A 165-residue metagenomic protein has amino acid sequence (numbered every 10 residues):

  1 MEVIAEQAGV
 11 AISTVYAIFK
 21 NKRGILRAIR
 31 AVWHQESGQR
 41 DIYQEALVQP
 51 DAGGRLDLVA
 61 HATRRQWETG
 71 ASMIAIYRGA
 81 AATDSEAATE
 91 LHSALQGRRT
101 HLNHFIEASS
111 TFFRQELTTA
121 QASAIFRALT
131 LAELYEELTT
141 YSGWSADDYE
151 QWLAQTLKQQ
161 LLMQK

Functional and structural regions predicted by a protein language model:
M1, R30-S37: Short, basic, alpha-helical segments at the C-terminal edge of helix-turn-helix-like DNA-binding modules
M1-G24, A28: Helix-turn-helix
E2-E6, V48, A80-D84: Helix-loop segments that flank and shape redox-cofactor active sites
K22-G24, A28, D41-E68: Hydrophobic alpha-helical connector segments
Q39, G70, A132-Y135: Alpha-helical transmembrane segments of polytopic integral membrane proteins, especially the permease/helical cores
H61-R78, S85-F112, A120-A124, T156-L162: Amphipathic alpha-helical packing segments from all-alpha helical-bundle domains
S109-T156, Q164-K165: Hydrophobic/aromatic-rich alpha-helical bundle segments in the mid-to-C-terminal region
